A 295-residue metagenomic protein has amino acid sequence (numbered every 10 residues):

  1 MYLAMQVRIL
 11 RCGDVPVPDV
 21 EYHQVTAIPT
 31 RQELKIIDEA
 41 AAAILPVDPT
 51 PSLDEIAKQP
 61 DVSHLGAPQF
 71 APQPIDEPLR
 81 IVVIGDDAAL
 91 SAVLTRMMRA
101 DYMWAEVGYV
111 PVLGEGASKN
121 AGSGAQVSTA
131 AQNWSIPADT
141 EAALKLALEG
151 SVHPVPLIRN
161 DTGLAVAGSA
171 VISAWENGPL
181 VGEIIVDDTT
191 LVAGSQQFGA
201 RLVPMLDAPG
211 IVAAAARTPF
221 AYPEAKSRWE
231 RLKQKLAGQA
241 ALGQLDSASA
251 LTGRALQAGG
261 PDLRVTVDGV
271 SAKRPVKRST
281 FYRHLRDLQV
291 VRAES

Functional and structural regions predicted by a protein language model:
L3-Q6: Alpha-helical oligomerization segments
R8-C12, V17-V20, I28-E77, I84-R96 (+1 more regions): Catalytic core of DAGKc-family lipid kinases
S249-S295: Extended, charged low-complexity segments that frequently continue into or abut oligomerization scaffolds
